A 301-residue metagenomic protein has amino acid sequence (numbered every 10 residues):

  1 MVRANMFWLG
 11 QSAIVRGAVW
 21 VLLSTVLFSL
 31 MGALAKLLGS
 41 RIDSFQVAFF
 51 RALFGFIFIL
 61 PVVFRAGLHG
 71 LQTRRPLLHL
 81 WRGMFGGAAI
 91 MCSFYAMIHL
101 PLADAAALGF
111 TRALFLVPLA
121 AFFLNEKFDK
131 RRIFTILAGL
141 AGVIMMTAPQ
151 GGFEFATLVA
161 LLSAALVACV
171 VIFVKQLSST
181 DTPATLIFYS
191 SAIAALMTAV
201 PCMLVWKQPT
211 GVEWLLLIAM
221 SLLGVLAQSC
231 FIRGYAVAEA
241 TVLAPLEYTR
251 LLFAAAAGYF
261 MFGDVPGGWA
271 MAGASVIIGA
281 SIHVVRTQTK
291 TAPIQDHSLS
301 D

Functional and structural regions predicted by a protein language model:
M1-L23, F56-W81, K130, A192 (+3 more regions): Membrane-interface interhelical linkers
V2, F7, L252-D301: C-terminal-most transmembrane helix of multi-pass membrane proteins
T25-A33, L60, G83, G87-M91 (+7 more regions): Hydrophobic/small/kink-forming positions within alpha-helical transmembrane segments of polytopic membrane proteins
L27-L30, L68-A103, M145, L222-V237: Specific transmembrane alpha-helical segments of multi-pass solute transporters/efflux pumps, especially DMT/EamA
A33-K36, S44, I59, Q150-P209 (+2 more regions): Transmembrane alpha-helical segments that form core, pore/gating elements of small-molecule transporters/exporters
Y95, R112-F134, V205, L252-M271: C-terminal transmembrane-helix exit sites in multi-pass transporters
A106-T111, L177-S190, Q228-Y259: Helix-helix packing/entry segments at the starts of transmembrane helices
R131-T147, V167, W269-Q288: Hydrophobic transmembrane alpha-helices of multi-pass small-molecule transport proteins
